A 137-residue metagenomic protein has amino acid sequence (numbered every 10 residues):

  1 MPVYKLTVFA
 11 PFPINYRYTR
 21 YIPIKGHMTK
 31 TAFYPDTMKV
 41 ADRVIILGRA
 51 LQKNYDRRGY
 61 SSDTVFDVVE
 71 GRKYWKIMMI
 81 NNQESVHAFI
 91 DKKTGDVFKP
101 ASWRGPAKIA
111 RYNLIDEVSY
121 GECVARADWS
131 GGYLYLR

Functional and structural regions predicted by a protein language model:
V3, V8-I24: Short, positively charged and aromatic/hydrophobic N-terminal segments
A32-S61: Short, non-transmembrane alpha-helical segments in secretory-pathway proteins
S62-A88: Exposed beta-strand-loop-beta-strand "reactive/processing" segments of non-cytosolic proteins
V86-P100: A short, surface-exposed beta-strand/turn
V97-E122: A short, surface-exposed interaction/processing loop segment used at functional sites
D116-R137: C-terminal partner/receptor-binding element of secreted or periplasmic proteins
